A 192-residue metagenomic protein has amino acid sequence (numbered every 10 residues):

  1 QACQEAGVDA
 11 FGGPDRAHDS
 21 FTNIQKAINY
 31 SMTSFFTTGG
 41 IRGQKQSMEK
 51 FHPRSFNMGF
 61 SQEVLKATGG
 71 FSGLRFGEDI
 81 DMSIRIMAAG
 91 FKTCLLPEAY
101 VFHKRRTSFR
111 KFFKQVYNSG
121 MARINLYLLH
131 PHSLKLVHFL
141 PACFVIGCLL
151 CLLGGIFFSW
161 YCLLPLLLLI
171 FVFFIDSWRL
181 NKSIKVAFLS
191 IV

Functional and structural regions predicted by a protein language model:
Q1-K26, Y30, K92, E98-K104: Conserved donor NDP-sugar-binding/catalytic core segment of glycosyltransferases
A17, T38-K66, R75, D81 (+3 more regions): A recurrent flexible, glycine/aromatic-enriched loop bordering the glycosyltransferase active site that acts as
I28-M32, F112-K114: Short, hinge-like loop/turn segments at secondary-structure boundaries
K66, I84, I146: A cross-family signal for key residues in well-ordered alpha-helices that form functional helical elements
S72-L134: Catalytic donor/gating beta->alpha subdomain of glycosyltransferases that bind UDP-sugars
A122, H132-H138, F144, C148: Anionic, Ser/Thr-rich low-complexity intrinsically disordered regions
F144-V192: Membrane-embedded multi-pass helical conduit in multi-pass membrane proteins, especially envelope-biosynthetic
